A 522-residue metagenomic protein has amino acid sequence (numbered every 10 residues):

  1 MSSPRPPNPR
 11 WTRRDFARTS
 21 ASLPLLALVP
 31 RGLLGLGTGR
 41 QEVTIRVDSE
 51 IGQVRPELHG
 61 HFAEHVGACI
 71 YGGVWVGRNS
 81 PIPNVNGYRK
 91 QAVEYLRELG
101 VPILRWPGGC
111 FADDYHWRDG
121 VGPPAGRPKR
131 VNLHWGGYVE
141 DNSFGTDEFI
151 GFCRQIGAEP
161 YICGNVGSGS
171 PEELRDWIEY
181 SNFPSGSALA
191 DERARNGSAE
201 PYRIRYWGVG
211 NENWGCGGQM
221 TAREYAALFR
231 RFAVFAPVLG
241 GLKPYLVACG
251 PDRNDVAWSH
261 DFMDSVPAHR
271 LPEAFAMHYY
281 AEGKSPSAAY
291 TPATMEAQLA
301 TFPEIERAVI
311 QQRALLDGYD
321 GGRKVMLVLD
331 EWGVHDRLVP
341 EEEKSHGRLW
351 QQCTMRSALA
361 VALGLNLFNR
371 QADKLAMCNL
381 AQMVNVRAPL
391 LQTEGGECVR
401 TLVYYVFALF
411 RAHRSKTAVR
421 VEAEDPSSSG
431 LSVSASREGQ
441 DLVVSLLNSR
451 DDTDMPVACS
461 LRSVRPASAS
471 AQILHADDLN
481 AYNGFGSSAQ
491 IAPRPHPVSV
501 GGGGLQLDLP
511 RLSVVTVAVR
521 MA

Functional and structural regions predicted by a protein language model:
M1-W11: N-terminal secretory signal peptides
W11-T12, F16-L28, L33-H260, S265-A274 (+3 more regions): Non-catalytic accessory regions flanking glycosidase/transglycosidase catalytic cores in CAZymes
M277: Flexible glycine/proline-rich, aromatic-decorated loop/lid segments
Y280-A297: Active-site His/acidic residue clusters
A300-E304: Beta-strand-rich domain onsets/edges
